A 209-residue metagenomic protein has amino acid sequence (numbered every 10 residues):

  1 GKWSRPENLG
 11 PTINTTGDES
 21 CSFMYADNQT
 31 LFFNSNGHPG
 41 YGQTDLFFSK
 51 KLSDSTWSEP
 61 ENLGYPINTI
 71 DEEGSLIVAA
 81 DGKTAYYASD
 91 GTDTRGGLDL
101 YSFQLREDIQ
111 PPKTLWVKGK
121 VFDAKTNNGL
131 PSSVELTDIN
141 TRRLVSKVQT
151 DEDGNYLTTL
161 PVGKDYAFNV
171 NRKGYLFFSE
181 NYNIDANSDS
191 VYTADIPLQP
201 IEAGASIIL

Functional and structural regions predicted by a protein language model:
G1-K120, A124-N127, N140, S146 (+2 more regions): Short, conserved micro-motifs composed of acidic
L130-T137, Y166-F168: Beta-strand-rich binding/interaction modules
S133-D153: Short amphipathic beta-strand segments in non-cytosolic proteins
V170-R172: Conserved structural position at the C-terminal beta-strand of extracellular beta-sandwich adhesion modules
